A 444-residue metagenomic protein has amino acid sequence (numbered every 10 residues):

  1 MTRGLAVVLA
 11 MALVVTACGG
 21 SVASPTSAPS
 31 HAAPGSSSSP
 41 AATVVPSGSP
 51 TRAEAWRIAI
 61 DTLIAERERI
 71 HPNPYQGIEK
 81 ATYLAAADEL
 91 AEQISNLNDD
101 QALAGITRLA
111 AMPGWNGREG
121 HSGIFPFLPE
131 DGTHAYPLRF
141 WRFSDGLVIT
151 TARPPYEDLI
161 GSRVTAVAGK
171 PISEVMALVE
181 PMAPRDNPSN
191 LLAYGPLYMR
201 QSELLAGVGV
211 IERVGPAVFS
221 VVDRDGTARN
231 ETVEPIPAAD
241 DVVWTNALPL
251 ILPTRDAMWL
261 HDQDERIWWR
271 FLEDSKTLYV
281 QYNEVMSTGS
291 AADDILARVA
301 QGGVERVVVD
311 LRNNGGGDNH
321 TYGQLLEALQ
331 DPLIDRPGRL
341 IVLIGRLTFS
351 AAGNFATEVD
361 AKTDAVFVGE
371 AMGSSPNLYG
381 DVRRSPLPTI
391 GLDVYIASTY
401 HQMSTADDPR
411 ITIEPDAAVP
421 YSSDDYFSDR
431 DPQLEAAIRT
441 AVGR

Functional and structural regions predicted by a protein language model:
M1-V8: Bacterial N-terminal signal peptides that target proteins for export
G4, G19-G35, P40-R306, T440: Flexible, low-complexity junctional segments that flank or bridge functional domains
V14-A17: C-terminal motif of bacterial Sec signal peptides marking the signal peptidase cleavage site
P50-I64, D223-A228, A239, R255-R444: C-terminal "post-core" interaction segments
